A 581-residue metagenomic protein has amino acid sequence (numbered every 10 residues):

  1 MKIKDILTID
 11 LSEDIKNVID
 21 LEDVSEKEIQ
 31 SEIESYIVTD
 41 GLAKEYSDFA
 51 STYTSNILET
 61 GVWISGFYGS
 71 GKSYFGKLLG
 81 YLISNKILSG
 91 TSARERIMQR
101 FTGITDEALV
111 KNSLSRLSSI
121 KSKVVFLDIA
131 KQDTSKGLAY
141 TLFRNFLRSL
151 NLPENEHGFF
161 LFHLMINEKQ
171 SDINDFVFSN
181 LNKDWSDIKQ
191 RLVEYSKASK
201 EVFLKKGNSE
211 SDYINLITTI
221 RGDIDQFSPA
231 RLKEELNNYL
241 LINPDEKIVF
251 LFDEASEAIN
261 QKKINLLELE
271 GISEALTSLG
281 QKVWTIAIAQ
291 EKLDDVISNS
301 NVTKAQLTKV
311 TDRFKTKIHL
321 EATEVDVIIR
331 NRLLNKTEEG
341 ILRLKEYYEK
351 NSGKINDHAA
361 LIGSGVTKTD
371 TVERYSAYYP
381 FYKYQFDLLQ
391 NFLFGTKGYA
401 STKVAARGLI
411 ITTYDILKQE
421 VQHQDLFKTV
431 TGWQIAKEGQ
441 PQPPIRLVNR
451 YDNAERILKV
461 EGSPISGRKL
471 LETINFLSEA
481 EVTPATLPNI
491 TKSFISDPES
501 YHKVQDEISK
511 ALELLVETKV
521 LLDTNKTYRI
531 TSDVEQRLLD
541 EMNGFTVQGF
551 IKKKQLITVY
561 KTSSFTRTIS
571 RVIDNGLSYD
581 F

Functional and structural regions predicted by a protein language model:
M1-K27, N174-D223, F227-N237, I242-N243 (+7 more regions): Extended alpha-helical interface modules used as scaffolds for assembling large macromolecular complexes
M1-S70, G76-K77, Y81-I83, E95 (+7 more regions): Walker A/P-loop-proximal flanking segment of P-loop NTPase domains
E13-K16, G103, K111-K136, R148 (+5 more regions): Conserved P-loop NTPase catalytic core
E45-F49, F67-S70, Y74-L82, G137-R148 (+9 more regions): Alpha-helical scaffold elements adjacent to nucleotide-binding pockets in ATP/GTP-utilizing enzyme cores
E59-T60, I64-S65, G71, G76 (+4 more regions): Amphipathic alpha-helical packing elements
V62-F67, Y74-V193, H319-I329: P-loop NTPase motor core
